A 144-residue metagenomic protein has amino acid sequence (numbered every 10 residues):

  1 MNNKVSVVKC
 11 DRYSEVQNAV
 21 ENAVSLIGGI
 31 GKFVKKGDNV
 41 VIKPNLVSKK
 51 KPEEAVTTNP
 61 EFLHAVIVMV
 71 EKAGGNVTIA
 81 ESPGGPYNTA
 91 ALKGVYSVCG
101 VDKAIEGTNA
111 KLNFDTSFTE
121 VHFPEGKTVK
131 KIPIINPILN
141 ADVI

Functional and structural regions predicted by a protein language model:
M1-I144: N-terminal and secondary-structure boundary signal
